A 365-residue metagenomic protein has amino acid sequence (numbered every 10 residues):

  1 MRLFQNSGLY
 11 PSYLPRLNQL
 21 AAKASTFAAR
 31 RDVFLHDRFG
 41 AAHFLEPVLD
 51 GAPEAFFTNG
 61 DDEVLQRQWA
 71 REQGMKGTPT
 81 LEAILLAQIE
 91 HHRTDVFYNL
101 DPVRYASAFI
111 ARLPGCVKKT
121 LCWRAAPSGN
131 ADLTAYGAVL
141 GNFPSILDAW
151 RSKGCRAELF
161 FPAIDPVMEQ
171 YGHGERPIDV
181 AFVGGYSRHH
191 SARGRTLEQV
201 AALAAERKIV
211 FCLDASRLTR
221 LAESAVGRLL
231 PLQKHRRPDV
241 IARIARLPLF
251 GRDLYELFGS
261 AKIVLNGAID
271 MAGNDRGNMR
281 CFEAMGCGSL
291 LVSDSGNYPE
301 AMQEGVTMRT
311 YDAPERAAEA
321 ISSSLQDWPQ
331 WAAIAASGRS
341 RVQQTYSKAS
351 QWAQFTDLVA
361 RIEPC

Functional and structural regions predicted by a protein language model:
M1-T58, R67-W69, N142-E304: Nucleotide-sugar donor-binding catalytic core of glycosyltransferases
F39-H92, F97-G137, G141-N142, C155: Internal alpha/beta domain cores that form substrate/cofactor-binding pockets in large enzymes and binding proteins
E82, L86, P314-A318, A349-T356: Short, amphipathic alpha-helical "lid/cap" segments that border enzyme active or binding sites
I84-L85, P127-G129, D253, R316-A320: Short acidic active-site motifs
I89-R93, F258, I321, V359: Short hydrophobic patches on amphipathic alpha-helices that form coiled-coil/helix-mediated interaction surfaces
M308-E315, S323-W328: Conserved acidic donor-binding segment of nucleotide-sugar-dependent glycosyltransferases
Q326-V359: A charged, aromatic-enriched C-terminal amphipathic alpha-helix characteristic of glycosyltransferases across folds
